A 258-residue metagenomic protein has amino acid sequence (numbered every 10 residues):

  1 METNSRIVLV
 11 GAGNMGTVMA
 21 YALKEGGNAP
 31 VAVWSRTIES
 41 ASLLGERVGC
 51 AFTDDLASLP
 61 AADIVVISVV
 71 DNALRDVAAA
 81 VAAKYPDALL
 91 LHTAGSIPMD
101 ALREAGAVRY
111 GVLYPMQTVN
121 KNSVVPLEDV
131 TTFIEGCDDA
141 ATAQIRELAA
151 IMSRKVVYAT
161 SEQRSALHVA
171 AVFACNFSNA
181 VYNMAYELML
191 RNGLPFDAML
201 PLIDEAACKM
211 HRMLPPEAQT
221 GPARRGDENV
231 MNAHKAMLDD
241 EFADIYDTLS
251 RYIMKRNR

Functional and structural regions predicted by a protein language model:
M1-D54: NAD(P)+-binding Rossmann beta1-loop-alpha1 motif at the extreme N-terminus of oxidoreductases
T3-R6, D87, D129: Phosphate-coordination loops involved in phosphoryl transfer and adenosine-cofactor binding
M19, G26, E39-S40, L44-R47 (+3 more regions): Internal alpha-helical scaffold of NAD(P)-dependent oxidoreductase catalytic cores
W34, V66, A171-A174, S178 (+3 more regions): Amphipathic, non-transmembrane alpha-helical scaffold segments
I38-V124: Rossmann-like NAD(P)(H) cofactor-binding subdomain of soluble oxidoreductases
D197-R258: NAD(P)-dependent Rossmann-like dehydrogenase/reductase catalytic/cofactor-binding core
